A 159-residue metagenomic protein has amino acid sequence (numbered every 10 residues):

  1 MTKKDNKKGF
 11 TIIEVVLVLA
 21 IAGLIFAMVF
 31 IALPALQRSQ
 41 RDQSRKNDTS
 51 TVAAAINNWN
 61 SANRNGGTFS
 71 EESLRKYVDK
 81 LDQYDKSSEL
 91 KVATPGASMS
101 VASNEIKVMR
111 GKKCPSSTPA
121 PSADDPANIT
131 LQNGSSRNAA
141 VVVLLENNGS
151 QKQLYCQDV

Functional and structural regions predicted by a protein language model:
M1-F10: N-terminal leader/signal peptides at the extreme start of proteins
F10-A20: N-terminal signal-anchor/signal peptide hydrophobic helix marking the start of the first transmembrane segment
A22-Q40: C-terminal juxtamembrane segment of a hydrophobic transmembrane alpha-helix
R38-T49: Membrane-proximal amphipathic alpha-helices that sit immediately adjacent to an N-terminal transmembrane/signal-anchor
A54-K86: Alpha-helix exit/C-cap motif
T68, K91-S103, R137-V143: Post-signal/leader-peptide non-cytosolic segments of secretory proteins
K91-V101, M109-Q132: Surface-exposed intrinsically disordered loops and tails
S122-V159: Short, surface-exposed interaction loops/tails
